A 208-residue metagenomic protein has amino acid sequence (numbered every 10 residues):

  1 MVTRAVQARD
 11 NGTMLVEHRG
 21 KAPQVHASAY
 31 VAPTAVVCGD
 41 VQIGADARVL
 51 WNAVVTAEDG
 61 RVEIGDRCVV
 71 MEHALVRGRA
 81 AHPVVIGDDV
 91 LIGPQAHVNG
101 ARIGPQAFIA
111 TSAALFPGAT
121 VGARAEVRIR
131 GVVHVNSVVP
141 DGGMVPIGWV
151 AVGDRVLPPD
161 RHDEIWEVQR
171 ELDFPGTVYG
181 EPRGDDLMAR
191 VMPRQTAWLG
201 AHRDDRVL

Functional and structural regions predicted by a protein language model:
M1-R48, N52-V54: Extended, small-residue-rich solenoid/repeat segments and analogous flexible loops that form exposed scaffolds
T3-G20, E58, E72-A74, G78-I86 (+1 more regions): Glycine-rich hexapeptide-repeat left-handed beta-helix
V31, I64, I147-V150: Ordered hydrophobic segments in well-structured contexts
A35, A53, V62, V70-A74 (+1 more regions): N-terminal leader/targeting segments and the first structural element of proteins
I43, R61-I64, P83-I86: Sequence/structural signature of small/polar-enriched beta-strand/turn repeats that build beta-strand-rich repeat
